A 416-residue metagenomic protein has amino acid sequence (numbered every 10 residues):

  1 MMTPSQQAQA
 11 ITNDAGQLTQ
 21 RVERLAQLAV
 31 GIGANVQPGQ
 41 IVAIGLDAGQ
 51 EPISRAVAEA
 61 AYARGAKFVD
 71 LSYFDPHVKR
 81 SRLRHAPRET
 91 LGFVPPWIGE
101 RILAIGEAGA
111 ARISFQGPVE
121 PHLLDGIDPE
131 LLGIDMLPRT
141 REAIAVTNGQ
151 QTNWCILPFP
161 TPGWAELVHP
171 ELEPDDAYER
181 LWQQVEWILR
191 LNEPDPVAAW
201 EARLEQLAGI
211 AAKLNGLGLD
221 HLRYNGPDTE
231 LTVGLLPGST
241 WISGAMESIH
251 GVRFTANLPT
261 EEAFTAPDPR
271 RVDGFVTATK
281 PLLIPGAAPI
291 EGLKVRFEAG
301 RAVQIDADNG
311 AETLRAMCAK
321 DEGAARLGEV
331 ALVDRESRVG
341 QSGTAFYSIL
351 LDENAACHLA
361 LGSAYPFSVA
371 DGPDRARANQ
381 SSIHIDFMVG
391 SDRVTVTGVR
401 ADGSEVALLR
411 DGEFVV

Functional and structural regions predicted by a protein language model:
M2-D273, G398, S404-V406, F414-V416: Active-site bordering "gate/hinge" segments that shape substrate access to catalytic or cofactor-binding pockets
G117-V119, P160, D228, P237 (+6 more regions): A broadly conserved detector of short glycine/acidic/proline-rich loop/turn motifs that flank catalytic sites and bind
N215-D220, P289-E291, M388-T395: A short, compositionally biased
G234, I305-D306, L409: Short linear motifs in exposed loops
F264-A319: Long, well-ordered mid-to-C-terminal structural blocks that present hydrophobic/aromatic surfaces
P269-R270, G286-P289, R296-F297, D321-A325 (+4 more regions): A structural signal for short secondary-structure junctions
A302-P373, N379: Dual-mode signal for accessory low-complexity, basic/Gly-rich regions
R377-V416: Extended hydrophobic packing segments that form well-structured cores
